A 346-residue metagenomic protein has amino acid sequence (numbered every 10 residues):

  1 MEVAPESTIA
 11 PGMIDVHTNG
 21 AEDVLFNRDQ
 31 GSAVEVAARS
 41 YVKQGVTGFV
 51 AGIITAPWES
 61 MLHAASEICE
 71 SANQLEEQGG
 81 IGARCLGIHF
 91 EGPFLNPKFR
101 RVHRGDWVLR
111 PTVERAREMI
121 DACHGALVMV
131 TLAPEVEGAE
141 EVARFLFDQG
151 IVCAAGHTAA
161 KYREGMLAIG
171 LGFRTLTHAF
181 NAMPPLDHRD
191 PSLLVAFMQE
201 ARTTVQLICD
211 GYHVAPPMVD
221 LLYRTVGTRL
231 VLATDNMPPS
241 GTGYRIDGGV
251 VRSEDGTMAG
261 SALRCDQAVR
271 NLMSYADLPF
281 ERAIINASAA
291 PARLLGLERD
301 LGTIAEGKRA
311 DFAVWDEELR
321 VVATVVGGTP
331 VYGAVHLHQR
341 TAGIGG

Functional and structural regions predicted by a protein language model:
M1-E35, R39: Replace "His-x-His-based motif
H17, Y41, F90, L146 (+4 more regions): Conserved, mostly hydrophobic/aromatic
N19, E35-A64, G82-N96, C123-E135 (+4 more regions): Divalent metal-dependent hydrolysis catalytic cores, especially in the metallo-beta-lactamase
G20-S32, I53, V102-L109, V152-G156: Active-site mouth loops of central-metabolism enzymes
N27, R117, D121-S240: Active-site core of metal-dependent hydrolases
R39-V50, N96-H124, L167-A179, M183 (+3 more regions): Active-site gating loops and adjacent loop-to-helix segments of metal-dependent hydrolytic enzymes
A196-T204, Y223-V314: His/Asp/Glu-enriched, well-ordered alpha-helical/loop segment that forms or immediately abuts the divalent-metal
R293, T303-G346: C-terminal cap of metal-dependent C-N hydrolases
